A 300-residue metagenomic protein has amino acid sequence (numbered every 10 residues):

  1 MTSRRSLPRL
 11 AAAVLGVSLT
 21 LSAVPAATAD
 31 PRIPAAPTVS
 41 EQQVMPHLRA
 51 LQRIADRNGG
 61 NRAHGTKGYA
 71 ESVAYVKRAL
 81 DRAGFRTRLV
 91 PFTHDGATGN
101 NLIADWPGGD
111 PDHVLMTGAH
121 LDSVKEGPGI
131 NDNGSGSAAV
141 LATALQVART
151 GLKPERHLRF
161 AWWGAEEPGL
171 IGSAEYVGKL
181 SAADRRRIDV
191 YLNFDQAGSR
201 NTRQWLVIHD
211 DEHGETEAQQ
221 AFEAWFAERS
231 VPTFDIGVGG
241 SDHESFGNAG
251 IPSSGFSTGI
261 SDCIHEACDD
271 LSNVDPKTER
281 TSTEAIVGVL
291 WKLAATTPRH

Functional and structural regions predicted by a protein language model:
M1-A29: Secretory targeting and sorting signals
D30-K67, D122, L192, Q196-S199 (+1 more regions): N-terminal capping segment at the start of a domain
P34, Q43-P46, A50, K67-T87 (+8 more regions): Extracytoplasmic/secreted proteins, especially bacterial periplasmic and envelope-associated proteins
R49, R53-P107: A non-catalytic alpha/beta surface segment that caps or lines the substrate-entry region of metallo-dependent hydrolase
R57-N58, R86, T93-A97, G108-P111 (+7 more regions): Solvent-exposed loop/turn segments at secondary-structure junctions within structured extracellular/periplasmic domains
T117, L121-L170, I286: Alpha-helical metal-binding/catalytic segments enriched in His/Glu/Asp
W163-S261: Metal-dependent peptidase/peptidase-like ectodomains
D262-H300: His/Asp/Glu-rich mid-to-C-terminal helical/loop segments that flank catalytic regions of hydrolases
